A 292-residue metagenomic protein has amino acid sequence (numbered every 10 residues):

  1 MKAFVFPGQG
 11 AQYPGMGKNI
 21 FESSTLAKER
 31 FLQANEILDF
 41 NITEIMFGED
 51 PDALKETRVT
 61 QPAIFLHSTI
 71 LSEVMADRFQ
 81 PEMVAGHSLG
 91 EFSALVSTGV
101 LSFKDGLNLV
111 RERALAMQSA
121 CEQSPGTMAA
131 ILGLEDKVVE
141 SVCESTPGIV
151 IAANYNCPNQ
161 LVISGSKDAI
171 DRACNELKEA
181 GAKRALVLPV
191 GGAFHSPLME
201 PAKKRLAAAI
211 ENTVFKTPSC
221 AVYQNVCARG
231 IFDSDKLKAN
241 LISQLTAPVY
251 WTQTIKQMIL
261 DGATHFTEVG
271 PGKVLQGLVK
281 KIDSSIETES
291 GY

Functional and structural regions predicted by a protein language model:
M1-V138, R184, L188, H265-Y292: FabD-like malonyl-/acyl-CoA
Q9-A11, L38, T98-T246: Alpha/beta catalytic cores of group-transfer enzymes, especially the acyltransferase/condensing modules of polyketide
T60-P62, A193, P248: Glycine-rich phosphate/pyrophosphate-binding beta-alpha loops
A76, K178, I259-G262: Non-catalytic positions within long, well-ordered alpha-helices that form the structural scaffold/packing of enzyme
A169-I170, A209, G262, S285-E289: NAD(P)-dependent dehydrogenase/reductase Rossmann-like domain
A247-A263: A short, acidic, amphipathic alpha-helical segment used as a generic capping/interface helix at domain edges
